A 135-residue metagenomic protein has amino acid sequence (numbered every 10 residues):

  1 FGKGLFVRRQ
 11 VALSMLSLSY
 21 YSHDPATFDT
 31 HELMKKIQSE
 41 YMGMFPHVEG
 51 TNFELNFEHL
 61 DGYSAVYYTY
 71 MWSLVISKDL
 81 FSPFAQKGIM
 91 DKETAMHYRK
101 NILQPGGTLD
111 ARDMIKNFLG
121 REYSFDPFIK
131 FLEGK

Functional and structural regions predicted by a protein language model:
F1-K135: C-terminal, non-catalytic "cap/extension" segments appended to globular domains
